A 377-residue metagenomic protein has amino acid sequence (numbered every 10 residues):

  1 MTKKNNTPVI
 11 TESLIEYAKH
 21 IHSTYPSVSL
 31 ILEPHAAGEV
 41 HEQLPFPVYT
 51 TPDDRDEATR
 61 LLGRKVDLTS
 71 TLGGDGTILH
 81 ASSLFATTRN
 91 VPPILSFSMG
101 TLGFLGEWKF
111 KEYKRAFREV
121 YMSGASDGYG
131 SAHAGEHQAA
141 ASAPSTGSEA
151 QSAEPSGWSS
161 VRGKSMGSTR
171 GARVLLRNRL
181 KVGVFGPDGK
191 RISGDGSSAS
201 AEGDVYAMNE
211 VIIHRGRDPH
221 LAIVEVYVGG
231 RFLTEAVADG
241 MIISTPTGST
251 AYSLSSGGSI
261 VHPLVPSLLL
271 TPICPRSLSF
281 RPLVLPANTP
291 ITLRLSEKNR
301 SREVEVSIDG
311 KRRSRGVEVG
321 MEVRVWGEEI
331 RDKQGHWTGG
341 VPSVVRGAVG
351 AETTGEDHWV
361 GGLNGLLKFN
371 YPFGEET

Functional and structural regions predicted by a protein language model:
M1, I10, S200, I213 (+3 more regions): ATP/nucleoside-binding phosphotransfer catalytic cores, i.e., glycine-rich phosphate-binding loops
M1-L72, L79-S83, N90, K109-G157 (+1 more regions): ATP/NTP phosphate-donor binding region
K4, S70, G74, S98 (+3 more regions): A residue-level signal for conserved active-site and pocket-lining positions in enzyme catalytic cores
H22, A86-N90, V261-H262, L285: Short, conserved loop/helix-junction motifs that constitute active-site signature segments in enzyme catalytic cores
L72, S244, L295-E297: Short, well-ordered coil/turn residues at beta-beta hairpins and beta-strand->alpha-helix junctions within
L72-G73, P92-G106: Catalytic nucleophile loop
G100-D239: Catalytic core of DAGKc-family lipid kinases
L221, V228-S279: Gly/Ser/Thr-rich active-site loops/lids in small-molecule metabolic enzymes that frequently grip phosphoryl groups
